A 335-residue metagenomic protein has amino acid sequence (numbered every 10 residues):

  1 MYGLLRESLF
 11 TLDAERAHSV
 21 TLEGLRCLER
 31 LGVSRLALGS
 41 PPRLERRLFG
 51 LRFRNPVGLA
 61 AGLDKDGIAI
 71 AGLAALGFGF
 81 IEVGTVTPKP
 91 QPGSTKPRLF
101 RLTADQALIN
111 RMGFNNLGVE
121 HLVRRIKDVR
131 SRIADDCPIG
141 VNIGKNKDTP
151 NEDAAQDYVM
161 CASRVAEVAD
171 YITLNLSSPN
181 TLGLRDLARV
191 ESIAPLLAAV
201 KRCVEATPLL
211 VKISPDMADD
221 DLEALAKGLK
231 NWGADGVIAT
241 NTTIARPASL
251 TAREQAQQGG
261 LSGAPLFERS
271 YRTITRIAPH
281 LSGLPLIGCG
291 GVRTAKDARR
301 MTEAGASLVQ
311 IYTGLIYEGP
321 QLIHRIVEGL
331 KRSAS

Functional and structural regions predicted by a protein language model:
D13, L59, I81, L122 (+6 more regions): Conserved, mostly hydrophobic/aromatic
L22, R26-C27, V33-G39, L176-S192 (+2 more regions): Glycine/Thr-rich beta-alpha phosphate-binding loop at enzyme active sites
G50-G58, A134-V141, C203-M217, P279-G288: Short beta-strand/loop segments at the ligand-binding rim of alpha/beta enzyme cores
D66-A75, M217-N231, P279-L281, V292-V309: Catalytic cores of alpha/beta
G77-Q91, L176, G236-I244, G291-V292 (+1 more regions): Glycine-rich phosphate-binding active-site loops on the catalytic face of alpha/beta enzymes
G84-D136: A gly/proline- and charged-residue-enriched helix-loop-helix capping module
P90-Q106, R246-S262, G314-S335: C-terminal helical cap(s) of enzyme catalytic domains, especially alpha/beta-barrels
N146-Y158, D186, V211-N231: Active-site glycine- and acidic-residue-rich loops that bind and position anionic ligands or nucleotide-like cofactors
